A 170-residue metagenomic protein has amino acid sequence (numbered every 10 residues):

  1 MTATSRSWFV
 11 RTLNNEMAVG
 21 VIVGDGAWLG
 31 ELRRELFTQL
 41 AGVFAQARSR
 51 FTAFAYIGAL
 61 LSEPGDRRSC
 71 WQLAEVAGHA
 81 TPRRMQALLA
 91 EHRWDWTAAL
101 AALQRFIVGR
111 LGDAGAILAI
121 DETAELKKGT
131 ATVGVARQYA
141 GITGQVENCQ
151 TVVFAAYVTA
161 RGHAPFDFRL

Functional and structural regions predicted by a protein language model:
A3, T12, E16-L170: Conserved, well-structured functional cores that handle cations and Mg-NTP chemistry
